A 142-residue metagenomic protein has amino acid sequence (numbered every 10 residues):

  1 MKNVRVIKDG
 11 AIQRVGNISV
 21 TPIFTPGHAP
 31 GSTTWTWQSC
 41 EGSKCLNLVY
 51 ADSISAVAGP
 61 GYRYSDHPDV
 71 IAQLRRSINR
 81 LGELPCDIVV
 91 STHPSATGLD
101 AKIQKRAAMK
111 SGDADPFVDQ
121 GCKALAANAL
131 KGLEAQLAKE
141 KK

Functional and structural regions predicted by a protein language model:
K2-N3, I12-R14, S19-R106, K110 (+1 more regions): Metallo-beta-lactamase
A114-K142: C-terminal regulatory/interaction regions
